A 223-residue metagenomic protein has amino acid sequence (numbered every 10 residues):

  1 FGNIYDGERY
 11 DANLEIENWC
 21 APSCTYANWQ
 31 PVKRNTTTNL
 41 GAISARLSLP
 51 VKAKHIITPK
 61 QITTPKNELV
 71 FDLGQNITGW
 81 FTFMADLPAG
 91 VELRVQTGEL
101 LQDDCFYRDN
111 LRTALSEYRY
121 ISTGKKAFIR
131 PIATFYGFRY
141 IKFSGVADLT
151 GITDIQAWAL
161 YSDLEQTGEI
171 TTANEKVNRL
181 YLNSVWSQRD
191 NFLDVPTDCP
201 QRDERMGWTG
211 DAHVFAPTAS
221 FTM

Functional and structural regions predicted by a protein language model:
F1-R202, G210-D211: Extracellular/oxidizing-compartment recognition motifs
V214-M223: Well-ordered alpha-helical scaffold segments within catalytic/enzyme domains
